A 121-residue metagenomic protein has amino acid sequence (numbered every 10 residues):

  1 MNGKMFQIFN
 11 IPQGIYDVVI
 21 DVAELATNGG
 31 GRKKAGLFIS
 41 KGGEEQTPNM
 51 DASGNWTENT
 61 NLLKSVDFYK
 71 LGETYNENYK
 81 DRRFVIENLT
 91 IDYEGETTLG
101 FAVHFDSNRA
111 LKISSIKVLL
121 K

Functional and structural regions predicted by a protein language model:
M1, E44-P48, R109-K112: Short, surface-exposed beta-strand/loop "edge" segments at domain boundaries and coil↔beta transitions
G3-K33, F84-L89, L99-F101, I116: Extra-cytoplasmic beta-strand recognition segments
L25-T27, G42, D106: Short coil/turn motifs at secondary-structure junctions
R32-E44: Short, surface-exposed beta-strand/strand-loop-strand elements in extracellular ectodomains
E45-E94, D106: Extracellular carbohydrate recognition and processing domains and analogous Trp-centered ligand-binding platforms
G95-H104, L119-K121: Intrinsically disordered, low-complexity terminal tails and linkers in eukaryotic proteins, enriched in charged/polar
N108-K121: Exposed low-complexity, polar/acidic, P/S/T/G-rich flexible segments that act as propeptides, protease-susceptible
